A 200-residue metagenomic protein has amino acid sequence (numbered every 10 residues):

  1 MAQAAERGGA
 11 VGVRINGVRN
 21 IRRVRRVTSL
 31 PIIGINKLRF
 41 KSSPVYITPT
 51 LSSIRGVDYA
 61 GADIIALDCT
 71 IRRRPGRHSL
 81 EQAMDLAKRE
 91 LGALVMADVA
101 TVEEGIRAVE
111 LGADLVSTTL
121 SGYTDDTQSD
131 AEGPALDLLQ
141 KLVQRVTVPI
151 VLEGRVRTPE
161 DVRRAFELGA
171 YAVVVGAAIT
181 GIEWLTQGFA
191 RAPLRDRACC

Functional and structural regions predicted by a protein language model:
M1, S42-V57, A100-D114, R145-L152 (+1 more regions): Catalytic cores of alpha/beta
G9-V11, T28-I32, G61-D63, L91-A93 (+3 more regions): Short, well-ordered coil/turn segments that N-cap beta-strands
V13, I32-N36, I65-L67, V95-A97 (+3 more regions): Hydrophobic faces of well-ordered beta-strands that scaffold small-molecule active sites in alpha/beta enzyme cores
R14-I33, P44-L51, C69-A87, V102-R107 (+3 more regions): Active-site-adjacent beta->alpha loops and helix N-cap segments on the catalytic face of soluble alpha/beta enzymes
S52, V57-T70: Ordered, amphipathic secondary-structure segments that act as subunit-interaction surfaces in large macromolecular
A87, A93-D98: A contiguous pocket-lining binding segment that forms or flanks enzyme active sites
R191-C200: Extended, intrinsically disordered, low-complexity segments
